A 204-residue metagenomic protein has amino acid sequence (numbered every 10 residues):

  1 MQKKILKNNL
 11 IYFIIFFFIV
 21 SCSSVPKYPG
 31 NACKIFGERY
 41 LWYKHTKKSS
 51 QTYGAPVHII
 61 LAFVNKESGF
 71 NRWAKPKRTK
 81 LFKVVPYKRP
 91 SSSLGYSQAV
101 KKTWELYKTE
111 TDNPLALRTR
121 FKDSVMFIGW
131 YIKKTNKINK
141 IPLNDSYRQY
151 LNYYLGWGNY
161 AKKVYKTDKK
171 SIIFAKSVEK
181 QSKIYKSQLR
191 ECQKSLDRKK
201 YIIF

Functional and structural regions predicted by a protein language model:
Q2-I11: Bacterial N-terminal signal peptides that target proteins for export
I11-V20: Bacterial N-terminal signal peptides
S23-L81, N136-K137, L189: Export/targeting segments at the very N-terminus of extracytoplasmic proteins
N31-F36, T46-S49, P86-L94, E110-F121 (+2 more regions): Second-shell loop/turn segments in exported
A74-L106, Y150-Y153, K170: Short, surface-exposed glycine/acidic/tryptophan-bearing loops
K88, N144-D197: Catalytic and substrate-binding regions of cell-wall glycan-acting enzymes that process beta-1,4-linked
Y96-Y160, V178-E179: Alpha-helical segment that forms one wall of the substrate-binding/catalytic cleft in peptidoglycan-active domains
R198-F204: Low-complexity, Gly/Ser/Thr/Pro-rich intrinsically disordered linker/tail segments
